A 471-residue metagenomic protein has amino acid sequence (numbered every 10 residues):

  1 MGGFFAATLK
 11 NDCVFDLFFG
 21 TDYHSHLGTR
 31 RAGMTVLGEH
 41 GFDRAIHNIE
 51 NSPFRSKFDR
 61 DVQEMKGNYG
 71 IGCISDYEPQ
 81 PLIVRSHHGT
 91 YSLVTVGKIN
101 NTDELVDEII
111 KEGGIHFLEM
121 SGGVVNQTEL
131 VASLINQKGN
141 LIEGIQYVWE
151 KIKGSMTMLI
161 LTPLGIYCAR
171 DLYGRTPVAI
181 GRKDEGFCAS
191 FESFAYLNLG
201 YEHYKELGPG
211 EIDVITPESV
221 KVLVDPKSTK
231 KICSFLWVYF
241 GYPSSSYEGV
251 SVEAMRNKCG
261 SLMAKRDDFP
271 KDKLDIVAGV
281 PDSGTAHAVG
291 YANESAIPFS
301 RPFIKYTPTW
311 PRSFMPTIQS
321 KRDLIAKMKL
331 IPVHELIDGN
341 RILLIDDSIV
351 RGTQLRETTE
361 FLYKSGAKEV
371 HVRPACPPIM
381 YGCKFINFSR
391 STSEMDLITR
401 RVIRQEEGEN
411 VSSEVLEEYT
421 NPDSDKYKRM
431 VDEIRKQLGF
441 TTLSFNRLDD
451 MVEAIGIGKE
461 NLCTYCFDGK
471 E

Functional and structural regions predicted by a protein language model:
M1-G208, V214-D275, V280, E369: Conserved short alpha-helical segments that host acidic/polar catalytic motifs at enzyme active sites
N101, Y167, R175-T176, Y196-N198 (+6 more regions): Flexible loop/turn segments at secondary-structure boundaries
E129-G139, P281, V289-P311: Amphipathic alpha-helical
L164, G200-E206, T359-E471: PRPP-dependent phosphoribosyltransferase catalytic core
R170, F191, P217, G279-D282 (+7 more regions): Active-site proximal loops enriched in glycine and acidic residues that flank catalytic Cys/His/Asp and coordinate
A195, E202, L207-E211, G260-S261 (+4 more regions): Phosphate/diphosphate-binding loops
D268-L274, N293-S300, H334-D338, E360-E369: Secondary-structure transition/capping motifs at alpha-helix termini and the adjoining loop/turn into the next element
A296-R341, M380-T392: Short, glycine/charge-rich flexible loops or terminal/linker lids adjacent to PRPP-binding catalytic cores
